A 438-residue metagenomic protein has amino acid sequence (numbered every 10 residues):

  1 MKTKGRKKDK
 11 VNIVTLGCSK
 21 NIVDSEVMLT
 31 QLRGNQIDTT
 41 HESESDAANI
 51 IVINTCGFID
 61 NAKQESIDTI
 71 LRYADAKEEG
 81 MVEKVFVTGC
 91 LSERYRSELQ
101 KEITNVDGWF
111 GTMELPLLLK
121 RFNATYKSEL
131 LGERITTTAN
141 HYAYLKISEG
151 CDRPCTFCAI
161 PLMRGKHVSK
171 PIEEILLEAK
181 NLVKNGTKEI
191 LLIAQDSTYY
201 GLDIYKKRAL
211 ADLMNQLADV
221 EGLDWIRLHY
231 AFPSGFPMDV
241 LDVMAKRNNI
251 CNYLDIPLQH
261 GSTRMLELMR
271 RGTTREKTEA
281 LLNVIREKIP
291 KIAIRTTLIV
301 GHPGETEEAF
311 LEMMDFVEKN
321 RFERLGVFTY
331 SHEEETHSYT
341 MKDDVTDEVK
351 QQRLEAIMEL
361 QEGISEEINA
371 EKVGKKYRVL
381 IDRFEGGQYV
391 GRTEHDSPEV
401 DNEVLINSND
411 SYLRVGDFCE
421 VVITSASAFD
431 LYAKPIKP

Functional and structural regions predicted by a protein language model:
M1-Y200, D239, I250, L254 (+5 more regions): Proteins enriched for Cys/Gly/acidic motifs involved in redox and nucleic-acid/cofactor modification
L16, P154, C158-G165, W225-S234 (+4 more regions): Conserved strand-turn element in the central/C-terminal portion of the radical SAM core barrel that lines
G57-A62, T187-D212, Q216, V220 (+3 more regions): Conserved glycine-rich "GG(E/T)P / GGGxP" loop and the immediately following alpha-helix in the radical SAM core
T136, D242-K246, L258, N369-E371 (+2 more regions): Replace "in large, NTP-powered and nucleic-acid-processing enzymes" with "in large, NTP-powered factors and other
I175, L192, L228, I256 (+6 more regions): Conserved, mostly hydrophobic/aromatic
K184, A211-D212, D219-I226, F236-L298: Radical SAM/AdoMet-radical enzyme domain recognition
Y205-A218, M238-N252, E305-E323, D347-Q352 (+1 more regions): Short, electropositive alpha-helical surface patch
T340-P438: Terminal RNA-binding accessory module
